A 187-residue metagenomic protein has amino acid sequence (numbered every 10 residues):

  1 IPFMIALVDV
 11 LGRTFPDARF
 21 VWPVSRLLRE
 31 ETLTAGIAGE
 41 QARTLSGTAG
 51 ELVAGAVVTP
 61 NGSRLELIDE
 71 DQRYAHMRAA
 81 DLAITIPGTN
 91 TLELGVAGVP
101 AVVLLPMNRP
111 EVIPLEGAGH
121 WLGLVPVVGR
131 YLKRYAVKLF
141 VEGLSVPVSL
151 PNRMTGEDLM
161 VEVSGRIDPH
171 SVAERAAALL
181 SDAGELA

Functional and structural regions predicted by a protein language model:
I1-A187: Nucleotide-activated sugar donor-binding and catalytic core shared by glycosyltransferases and related lipid-linked
